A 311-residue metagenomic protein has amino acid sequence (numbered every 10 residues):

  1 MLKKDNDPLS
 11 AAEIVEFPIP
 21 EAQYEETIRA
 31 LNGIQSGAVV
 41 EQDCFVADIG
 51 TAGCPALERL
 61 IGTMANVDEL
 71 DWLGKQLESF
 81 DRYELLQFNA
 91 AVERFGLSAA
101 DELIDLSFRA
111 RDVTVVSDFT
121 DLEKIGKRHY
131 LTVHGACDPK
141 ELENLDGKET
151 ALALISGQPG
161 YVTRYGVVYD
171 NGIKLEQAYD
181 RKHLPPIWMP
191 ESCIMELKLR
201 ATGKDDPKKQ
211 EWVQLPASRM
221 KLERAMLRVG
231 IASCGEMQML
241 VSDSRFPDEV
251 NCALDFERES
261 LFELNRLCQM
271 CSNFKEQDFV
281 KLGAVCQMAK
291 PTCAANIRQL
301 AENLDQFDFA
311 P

Functional and structural regions predicted by a protein language model:
M1-E21, W188-R219: Short, extreme N-terminal segment that most often corresponds to the first beta-strand
T27-N144, K148-L152, G166-S192, K208 (+1 more regions): Mixed-charge (acidic/basic) macromolecular-recognition segments
V162: Histidine-centered catalytic/metal-binding microenvironments
